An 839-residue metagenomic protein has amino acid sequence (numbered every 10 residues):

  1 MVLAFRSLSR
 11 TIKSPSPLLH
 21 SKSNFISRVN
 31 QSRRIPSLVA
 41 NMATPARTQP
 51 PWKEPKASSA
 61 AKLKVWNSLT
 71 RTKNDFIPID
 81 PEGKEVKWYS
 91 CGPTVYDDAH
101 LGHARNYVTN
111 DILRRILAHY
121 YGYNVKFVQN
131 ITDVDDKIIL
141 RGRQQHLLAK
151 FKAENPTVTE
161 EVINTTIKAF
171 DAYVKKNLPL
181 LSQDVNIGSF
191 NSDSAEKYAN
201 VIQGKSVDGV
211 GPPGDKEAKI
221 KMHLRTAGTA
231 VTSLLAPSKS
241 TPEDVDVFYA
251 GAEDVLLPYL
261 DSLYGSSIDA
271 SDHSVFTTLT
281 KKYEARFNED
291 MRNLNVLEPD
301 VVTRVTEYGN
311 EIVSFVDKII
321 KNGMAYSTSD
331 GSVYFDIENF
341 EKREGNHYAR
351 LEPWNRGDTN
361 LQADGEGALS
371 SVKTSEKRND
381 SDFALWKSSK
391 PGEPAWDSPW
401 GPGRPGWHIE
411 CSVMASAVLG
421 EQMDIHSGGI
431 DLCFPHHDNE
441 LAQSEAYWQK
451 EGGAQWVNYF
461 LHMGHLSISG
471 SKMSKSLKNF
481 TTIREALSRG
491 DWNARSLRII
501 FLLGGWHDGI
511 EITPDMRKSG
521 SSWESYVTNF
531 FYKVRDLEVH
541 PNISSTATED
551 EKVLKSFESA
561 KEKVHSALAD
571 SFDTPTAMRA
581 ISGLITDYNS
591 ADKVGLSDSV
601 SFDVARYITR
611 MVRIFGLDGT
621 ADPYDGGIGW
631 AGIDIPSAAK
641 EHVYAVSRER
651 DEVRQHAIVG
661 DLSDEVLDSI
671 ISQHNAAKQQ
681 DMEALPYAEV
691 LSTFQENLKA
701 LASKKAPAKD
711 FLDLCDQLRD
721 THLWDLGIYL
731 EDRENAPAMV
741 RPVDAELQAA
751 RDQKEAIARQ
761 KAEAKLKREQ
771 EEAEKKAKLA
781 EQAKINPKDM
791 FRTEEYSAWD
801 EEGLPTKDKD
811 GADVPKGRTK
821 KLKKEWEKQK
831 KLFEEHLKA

Functional and structural regions predicted by a protein language model:
V2, L38-A43, V95, L113-K126 (+11 more regions): N-terminal alpha-helical targeting/anchoring segments
V2-K73, I79, A153, P242 (+5 more regions): Basic, alpha-helical terminal appendages of large translation-related enzymes
A43-K56, L63, N130, E154-F248 (+2 more regions): Active-site neighborhoods of enzyme catalytic cores
A43-Y96, D111, K282, R286-L294 (+1 more regions): Alpha-helical recognition segments enriched in aromatics with Gly/Pro capping that present substrate-recognition
A60-R143, L147, P212-A230, F248 (+8 more regions): N-terminal catalytic cores of NTP/NDP-binding nucleotidyl/phosphoryl-transfer enzymes
C91-P93, S262-S271, S389-D397, A560-V564 (+1 more regions): Short glycine/proline-rich turn/loop motifs
Y123-K126, N322-S329, L726-D732: Short, well-structured beta-strand/strand-turn elements
P179-L180, D184-G214, A250, Q449-E451 (+2 more regions): Catalytic adenosine-cofactor/nucleotide-binding cores of aminoacyl-tRNA synthetases and other
